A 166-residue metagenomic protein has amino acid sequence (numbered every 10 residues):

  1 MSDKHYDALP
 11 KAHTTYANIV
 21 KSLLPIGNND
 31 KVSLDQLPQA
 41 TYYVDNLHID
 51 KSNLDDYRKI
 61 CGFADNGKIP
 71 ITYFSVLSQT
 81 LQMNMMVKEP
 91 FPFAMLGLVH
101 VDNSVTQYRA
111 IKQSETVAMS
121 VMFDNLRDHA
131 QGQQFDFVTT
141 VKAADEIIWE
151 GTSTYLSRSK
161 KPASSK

Functional and structural regions predicted by a protein language model:
M1-D102, P162-K166: Hot-dog-fold acyl-thioester-processing enzymes
M1-I26, R109-K166: HotDog/MaoC-like acyl-thioester-processing domains
Q36-Q39, Q79-Q82, Q107, Q113 (+1 more regions): Residue-identity detector for glutamine
A94, V101, Q107-Q113: Short, conserved secondary-structure segments in the cores of folded domains
